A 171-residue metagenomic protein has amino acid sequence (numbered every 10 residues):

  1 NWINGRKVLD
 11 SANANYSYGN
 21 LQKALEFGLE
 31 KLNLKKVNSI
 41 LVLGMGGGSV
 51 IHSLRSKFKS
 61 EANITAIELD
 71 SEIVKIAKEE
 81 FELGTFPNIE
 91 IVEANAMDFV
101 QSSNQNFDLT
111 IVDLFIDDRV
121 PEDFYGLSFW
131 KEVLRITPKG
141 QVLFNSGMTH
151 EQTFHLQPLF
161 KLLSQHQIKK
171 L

Functional and structural regions predicted by a protein language model:
N1-K31: Rossmann-like AdoMet
W2-N4, E72-I73, N104-F107, G140-M148: A broad, low-specificity signal for short, low-complexity segments enriched in glycine/proline and polar/charged
V8, I111, L143: Short hydrophobic-acidic sequence motifs that mark active-site Asp/Glu residues
A14-Y16, F115-D118, T149: A short, flexible beta-alpha/helix-coil linker loop
Y18-G19, G48, R119, T153: Loop/helix-junction capping segments adjacent to catalytic residues or to phosphate/diphosphate-binding pockets
L25-E26, E30-R135: The AdoMet/dcAdoMet-binding core of the Class I SAM-like
P121-L171: C-terminal substrate-binding/active-site "lid" region of AdoMet-derived donor-dependent transferases
